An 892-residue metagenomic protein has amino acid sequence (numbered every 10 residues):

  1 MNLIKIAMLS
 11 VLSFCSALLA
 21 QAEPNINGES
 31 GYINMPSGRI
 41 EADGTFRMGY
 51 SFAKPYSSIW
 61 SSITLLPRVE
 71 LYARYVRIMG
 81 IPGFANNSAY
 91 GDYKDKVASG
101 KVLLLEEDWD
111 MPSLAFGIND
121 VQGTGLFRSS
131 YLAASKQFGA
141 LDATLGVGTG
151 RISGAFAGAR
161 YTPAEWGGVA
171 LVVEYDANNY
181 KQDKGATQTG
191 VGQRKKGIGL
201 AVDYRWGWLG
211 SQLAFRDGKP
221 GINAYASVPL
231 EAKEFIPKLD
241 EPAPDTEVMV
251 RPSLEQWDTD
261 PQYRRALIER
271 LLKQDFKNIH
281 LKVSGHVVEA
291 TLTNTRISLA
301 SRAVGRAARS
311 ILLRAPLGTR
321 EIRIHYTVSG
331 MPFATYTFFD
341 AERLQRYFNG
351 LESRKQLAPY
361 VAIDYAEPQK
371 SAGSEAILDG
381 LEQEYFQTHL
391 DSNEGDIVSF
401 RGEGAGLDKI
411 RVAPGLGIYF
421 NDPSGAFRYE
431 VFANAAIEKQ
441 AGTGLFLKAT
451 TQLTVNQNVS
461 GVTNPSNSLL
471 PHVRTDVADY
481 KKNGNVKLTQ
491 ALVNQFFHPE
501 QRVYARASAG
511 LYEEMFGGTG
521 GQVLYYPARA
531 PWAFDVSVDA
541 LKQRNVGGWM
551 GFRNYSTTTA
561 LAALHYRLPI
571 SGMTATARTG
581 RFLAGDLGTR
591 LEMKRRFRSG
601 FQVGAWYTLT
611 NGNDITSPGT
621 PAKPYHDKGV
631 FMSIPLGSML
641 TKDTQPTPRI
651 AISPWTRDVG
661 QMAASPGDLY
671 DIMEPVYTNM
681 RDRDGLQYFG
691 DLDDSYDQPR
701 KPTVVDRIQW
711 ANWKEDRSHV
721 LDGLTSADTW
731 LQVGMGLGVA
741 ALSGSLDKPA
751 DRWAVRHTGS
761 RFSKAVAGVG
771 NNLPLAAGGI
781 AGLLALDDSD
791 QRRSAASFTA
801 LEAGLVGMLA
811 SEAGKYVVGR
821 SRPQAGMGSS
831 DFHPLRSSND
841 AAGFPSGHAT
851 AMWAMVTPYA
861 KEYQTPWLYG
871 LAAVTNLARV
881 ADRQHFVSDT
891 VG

Functional and structural regions predicted by a protein language model:
Q21-L126, Q137-G139, E165-V169, N178-K181 (+10 more regions): Transmembrane beta-barrel domains of Gram-negative outer membranes and organellar outer membranes
A22, S30, S57, S62 (+17 more regions): Long, low-hydrophobicity, solvent-exposed regions enriched in small/turn-prone and acidic residues
E41-D43, L66-R68, I78, L105-W109 (+15 more regions): Outer-membrane beta-barrel channels and translocator barrels
F46-M48, I59, L71-A73, P112-F116 (+12 more regions): Transmembrane beta-strands of outer-membrane beta-barrel proteins
A73-S99, F116-L132, Q137, T144-A164 (+7 more regions): Outer-membrane beta-barrel translocator/channel fold
L267, S298-R320, A433-I437: Short, non-transmembrane amphipathic alpha-helical segments
L786-A810: Interfacial segments of alpha-helical transmembrane regions
S789, A825-G892: Membrane-embedded catalytic cores of phosphoryl/pyrophosphoryl-handling enzymes
